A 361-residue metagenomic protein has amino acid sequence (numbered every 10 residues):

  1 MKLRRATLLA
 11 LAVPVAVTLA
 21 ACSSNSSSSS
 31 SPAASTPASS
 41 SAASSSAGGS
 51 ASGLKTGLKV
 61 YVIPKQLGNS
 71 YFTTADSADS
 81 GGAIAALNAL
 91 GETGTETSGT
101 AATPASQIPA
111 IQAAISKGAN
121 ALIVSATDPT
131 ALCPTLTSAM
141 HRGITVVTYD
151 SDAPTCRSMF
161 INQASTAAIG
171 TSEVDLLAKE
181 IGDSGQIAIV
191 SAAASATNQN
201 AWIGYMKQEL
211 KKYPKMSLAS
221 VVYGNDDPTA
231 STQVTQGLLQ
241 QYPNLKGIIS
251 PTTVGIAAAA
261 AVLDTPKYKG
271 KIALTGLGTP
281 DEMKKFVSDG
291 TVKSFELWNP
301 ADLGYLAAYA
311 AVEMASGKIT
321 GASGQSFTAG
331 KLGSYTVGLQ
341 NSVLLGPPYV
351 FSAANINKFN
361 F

Functional and structural regions predicted by a protein language model:
R5, A21-S35: Bacterial lipoprotein signal-peptidase II cleavage site
L11, A47-T56, N198, E209 (+1 more regions): Hinge/cleft segment of the Venus flytrap/periplasmic-binding protein
G48-L90, T95-I108, S125-P129, S191-A201 (+1 more regions): Extracytoplasmic "Venus flytrap"
V60, Q107, N162-I187, A201 (+3 more regions): Hydrophobic alpha-helical segments within soluble ligand-binding/sensing domains
Y71-L90, I169-E173, T197-M216, A230 (+3 more regions): Short, solvent-exposed amphipathic alpha-helices that sit in or adjacent to ligand/effector-binding or catalytic
E96-G99, P154-L176, I189-A193, V221 (+1 more regions): Short beta-strand elements at the ligand-binding edges of bilobed clamshell
S116, A121-H141, M206, G224-F286: Hydrophobic alpha-helical
T130-A168, K179, Q186, P280-S288 (+1 more regions): Flexible loop/hinge segments that line or gate small-molecule binding clefts
